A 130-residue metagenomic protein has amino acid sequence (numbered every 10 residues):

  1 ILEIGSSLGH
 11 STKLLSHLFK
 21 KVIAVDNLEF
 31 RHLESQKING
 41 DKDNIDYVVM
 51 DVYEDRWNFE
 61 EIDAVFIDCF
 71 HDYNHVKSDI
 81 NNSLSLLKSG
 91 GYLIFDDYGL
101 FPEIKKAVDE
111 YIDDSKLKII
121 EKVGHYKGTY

Functional and structural regions predicted by a protein language model:
I1-Y130: S-adenosylmethionine/decaboxylated-SAM
